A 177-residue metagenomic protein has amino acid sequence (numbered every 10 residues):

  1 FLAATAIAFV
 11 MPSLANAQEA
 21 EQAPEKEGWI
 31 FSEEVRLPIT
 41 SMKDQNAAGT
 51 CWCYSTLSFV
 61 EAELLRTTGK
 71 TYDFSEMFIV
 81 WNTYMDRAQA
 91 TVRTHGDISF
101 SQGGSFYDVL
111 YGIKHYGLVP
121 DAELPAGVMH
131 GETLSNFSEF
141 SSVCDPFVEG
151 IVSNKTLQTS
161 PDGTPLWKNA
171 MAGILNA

Functional and structural regions predicted by a protein language model:
F1-P12: Bacterial N-terminal signal peptides
A15-E19: Boundary at the C-terminal end of the N-terminal hydrophobic targeting segment
A20-A177: Catalytic-core signature of thiol
